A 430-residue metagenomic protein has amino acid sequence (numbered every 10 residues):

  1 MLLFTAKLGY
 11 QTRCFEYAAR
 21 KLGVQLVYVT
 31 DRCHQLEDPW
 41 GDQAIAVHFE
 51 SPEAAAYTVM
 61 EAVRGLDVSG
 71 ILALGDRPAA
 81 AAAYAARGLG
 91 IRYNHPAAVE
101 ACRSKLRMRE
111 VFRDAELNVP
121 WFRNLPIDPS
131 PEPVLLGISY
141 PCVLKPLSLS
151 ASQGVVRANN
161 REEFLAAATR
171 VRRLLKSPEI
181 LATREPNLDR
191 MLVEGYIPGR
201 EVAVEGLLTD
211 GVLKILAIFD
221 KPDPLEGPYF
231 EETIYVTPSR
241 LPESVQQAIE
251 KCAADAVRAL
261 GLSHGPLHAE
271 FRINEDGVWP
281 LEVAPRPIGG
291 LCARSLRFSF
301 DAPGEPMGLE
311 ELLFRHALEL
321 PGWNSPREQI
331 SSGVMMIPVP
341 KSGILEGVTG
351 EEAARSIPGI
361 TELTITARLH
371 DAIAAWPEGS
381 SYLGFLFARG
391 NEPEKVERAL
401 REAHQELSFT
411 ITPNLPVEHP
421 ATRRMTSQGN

Functional and structural regions predicted by a protein language model:
M1-A98, P129, I365-L383, F387-H419 (+1 more regions): ATP-binding N-terminal substructure of ATP-dependent carboxylate-amine bond-forming enzymes
G88-G154, R173-L181: A conserved helix-loop-beta module that forms one wall/lid of the active-site cleft in ATP-utilizing catalytic domains
N118-P120, P141-L144, N159-P198, Y229-Y235 (+1 more regions): Conserved ATP-binding module of the ATP-grasp superfamily
V156, A166-R170, E194-G195, E201-P222 (+6 more regions): Beta-strand scaffold of nucleotide-dependent catalytic cores
V156, G195, T237-P238, L383-G390: Short, well-ordered beta-strand elements within core beta-sheets of diverse protein domains
I180-R184, H264-A269, W323-E328, T410-H419: Flexible, glycine/charged-enriched surface loops at secondary-structure junctions
Q247-A269, E275, A284-E346: Active-site "cap" helix and flanking loop/linker of ATP-utilizing ligase/carboxylase catalytic domains
I337-L369: Glycine-rich active-site loop/lid that clamps phosphate-bearing ligands
